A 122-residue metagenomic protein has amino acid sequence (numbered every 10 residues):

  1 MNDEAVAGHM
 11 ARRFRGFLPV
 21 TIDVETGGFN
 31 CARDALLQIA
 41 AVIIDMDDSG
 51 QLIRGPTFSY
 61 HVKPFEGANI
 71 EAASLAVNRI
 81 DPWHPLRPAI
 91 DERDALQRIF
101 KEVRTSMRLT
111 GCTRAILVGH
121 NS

Functional and structural regions predicted by a protein language model:
N2-H120: Conserved non-catalytic scaffold segment of RNase H-like nuclease domains
